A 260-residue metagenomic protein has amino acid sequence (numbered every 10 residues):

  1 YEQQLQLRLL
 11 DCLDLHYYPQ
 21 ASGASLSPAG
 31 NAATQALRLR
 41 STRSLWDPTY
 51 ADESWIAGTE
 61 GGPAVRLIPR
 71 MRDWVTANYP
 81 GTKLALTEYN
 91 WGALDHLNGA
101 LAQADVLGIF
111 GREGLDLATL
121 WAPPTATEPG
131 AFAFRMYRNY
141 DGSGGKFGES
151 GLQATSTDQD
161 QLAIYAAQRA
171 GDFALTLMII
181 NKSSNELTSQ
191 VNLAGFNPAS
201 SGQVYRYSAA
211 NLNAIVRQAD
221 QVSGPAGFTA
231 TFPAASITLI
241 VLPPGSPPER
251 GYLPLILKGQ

Functional and structural regions predicted by a protein language model:
Y1-N98, Q103: Noncatalytic carbohydrate-binding groove/subsite architecture in carbohydrate-active enzymes
Q4-L9, N78-Y79, G111-R112, D158 (+2 more regions): Extracellular/periplasmic catalytic domains that process cell-envelope and extracellular macromolecules
D11-L15, K83-E88, G111, D116-W121 (+1 more regions): Structural recognition of the beta-strand scaffold that forms the well-ordered cores of secreted hydrolase catalytic
H96, L107-T176: Glycan-recognition and catalytic regions of carbohydrate-active enzymes
D158-P198, T238: Carbohydrate-binding surface patches
Q190-Q221, A235: C-terminal accessory region downstream of the catalytic core in glycan-modifying enzymes
Q221-R250: C-terminal beta-strand-rich structural cap/linker in extracellular carbohydrate-active enzymes
P254: Conserved functional hotspot residues at active sites or interaction interfaces
